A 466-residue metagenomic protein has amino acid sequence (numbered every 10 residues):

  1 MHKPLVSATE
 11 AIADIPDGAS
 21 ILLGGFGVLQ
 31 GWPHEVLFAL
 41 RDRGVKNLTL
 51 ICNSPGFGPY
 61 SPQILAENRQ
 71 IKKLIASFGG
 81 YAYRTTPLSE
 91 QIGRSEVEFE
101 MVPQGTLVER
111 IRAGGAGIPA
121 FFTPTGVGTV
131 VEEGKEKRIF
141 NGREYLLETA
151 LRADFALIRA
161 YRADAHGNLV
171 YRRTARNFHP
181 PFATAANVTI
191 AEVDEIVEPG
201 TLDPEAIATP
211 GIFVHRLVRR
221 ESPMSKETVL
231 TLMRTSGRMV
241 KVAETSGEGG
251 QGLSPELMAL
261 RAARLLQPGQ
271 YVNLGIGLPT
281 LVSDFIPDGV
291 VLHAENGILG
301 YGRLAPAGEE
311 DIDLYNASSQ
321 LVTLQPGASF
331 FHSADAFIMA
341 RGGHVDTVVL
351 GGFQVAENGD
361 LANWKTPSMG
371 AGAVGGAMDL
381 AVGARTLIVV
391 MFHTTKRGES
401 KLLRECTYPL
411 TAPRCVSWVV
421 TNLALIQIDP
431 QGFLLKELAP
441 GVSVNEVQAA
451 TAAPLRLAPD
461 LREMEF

Functional and structural regions predicted by a protein language model:
M1-L50, R234-Y271, T280, D284 (+1 more regions): N-terminal glycine-/serine-/threonine-rich phosphate-binding loop
H2-A13, L29-D42, P59-A66, Q70-T245 (+1 more regions): Conserved phosphate- and dinucleotide-binding cores of soluble alpha/beta proteins, encompassing both enzyme active
F26, Y161, N296: Active-site metal-binding loops of divalent metal-dependent hydrolases
G44-N47, I51-C52, V291-G308: Active-site cofactor/substrate anionic-group-binding motifs, chiefly glycine- and Lys/Arg-rich phosphate-binding loops
V214-R216, G289-L292: Active-site regions of enzymes building and remodeling cell-envelope glycoconjugates
G277: Substrate-recognition/specificity elements adjacent to catalytic centers across diverse enzyme folds
